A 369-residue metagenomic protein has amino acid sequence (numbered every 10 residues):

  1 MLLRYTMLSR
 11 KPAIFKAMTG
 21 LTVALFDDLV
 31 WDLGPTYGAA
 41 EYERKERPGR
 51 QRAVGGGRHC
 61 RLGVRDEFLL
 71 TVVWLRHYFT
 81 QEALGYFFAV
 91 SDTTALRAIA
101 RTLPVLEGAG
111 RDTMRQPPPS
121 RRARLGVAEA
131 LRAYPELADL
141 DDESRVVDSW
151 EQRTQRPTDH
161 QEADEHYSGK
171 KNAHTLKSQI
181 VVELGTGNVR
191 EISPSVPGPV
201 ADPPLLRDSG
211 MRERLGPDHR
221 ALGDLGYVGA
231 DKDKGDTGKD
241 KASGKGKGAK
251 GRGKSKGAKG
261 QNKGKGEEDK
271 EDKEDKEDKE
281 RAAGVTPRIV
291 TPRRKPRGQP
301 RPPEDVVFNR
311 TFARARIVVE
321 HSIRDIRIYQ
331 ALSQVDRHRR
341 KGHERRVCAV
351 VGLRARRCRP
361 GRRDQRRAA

Functional and structural regions predicted by a protein language model:
M1-L62, G244-E271, K276-E277, R362-R366: Charged, often Cys/His-bearing segments associated with DNA-binding zinc-finger transcription factors
S9, Y78-F79: A generic alpha-helix surface/boundary motif
V23, D27, F68, R316 (+1 more regions): Non-catalytic, well-ordered alpha-helical scaffold segments
G38-A39, A100-D112: Short, solvent-exposed alpha-helical "recognition" segments
G63-Y78: Short, amphipathic alpha-helical "recognition" segments used to contact nucleic acids or chromatin
A83-P104, R115-A369: Short, well-ordered secondary-structure "scaffold" segments embedded in the functional core of diverse domains
